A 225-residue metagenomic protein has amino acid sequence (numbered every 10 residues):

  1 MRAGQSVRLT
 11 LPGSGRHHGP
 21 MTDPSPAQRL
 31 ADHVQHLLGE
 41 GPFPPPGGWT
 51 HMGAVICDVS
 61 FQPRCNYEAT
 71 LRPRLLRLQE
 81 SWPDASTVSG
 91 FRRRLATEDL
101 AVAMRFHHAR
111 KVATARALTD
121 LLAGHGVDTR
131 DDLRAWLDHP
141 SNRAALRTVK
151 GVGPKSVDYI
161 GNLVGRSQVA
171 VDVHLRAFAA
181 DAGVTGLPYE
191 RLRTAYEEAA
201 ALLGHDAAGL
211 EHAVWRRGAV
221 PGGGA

Functional and structural regions predicted by a protein language model:
R2-H107: Structure-specific DNA junction-binding interface
A54-R64, R116-D120, H212-R217: Short, hydrophobic/amphipathic alpha-helical patches that form generic packing surfaces within helical domains
V59-F61, L137-G183: Catalytic DNA-binding helix-loop module of base-excision-repair DNA glycosylases/AP lyases
S60, Y189-A225: A basic, often C-terminal nucleic-acid-binding module that engages the phosphate backbone, implemented in DNA
P63-P73, L122-T129, A219-G224: Short helix-capping/linker segments at secondary-structure and domain boundaries
A69-P73, A170, H174, L187 (+2 more regions): Alpha-helix N-cap and coil->helix boundary residues
R72-L76, A109-D120, R143, P154-G161 (+2 more regions): Short, well-structured alpha-helical segments
R77-V149: Alpha-helical ds-nucleic-acid-binding substructure associated with the helix-hairpin-helix region of base-excision DNA
